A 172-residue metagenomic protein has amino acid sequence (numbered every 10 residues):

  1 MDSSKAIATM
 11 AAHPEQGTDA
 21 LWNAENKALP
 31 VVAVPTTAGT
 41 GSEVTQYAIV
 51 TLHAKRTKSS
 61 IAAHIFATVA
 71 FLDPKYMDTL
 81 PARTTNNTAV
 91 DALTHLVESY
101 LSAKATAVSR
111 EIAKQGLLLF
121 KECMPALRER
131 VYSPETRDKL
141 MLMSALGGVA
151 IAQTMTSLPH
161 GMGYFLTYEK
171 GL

Functional and structural regions predicted by a protein language model:
M1-K75: Glycine/threonine-rich beta-strand-loop-alpha-helix active-site module that forms ligand/phosphate-binding
P35, L93, H160: Short, conserved catalytic/metal-binding motifs centered on acidic residues
A38-T40, G147-V149, H160, K170: Short glycine-rich loop/turn motifs that provide flexible caps or phosphate-binding loops at active sites
Y47-T154: Carboxylate- and glycine-rich phosphate/diphosphate-binding segment that chelates Mg2+/Mn2+
T154-L172: C-terminal catalytic subdomain
